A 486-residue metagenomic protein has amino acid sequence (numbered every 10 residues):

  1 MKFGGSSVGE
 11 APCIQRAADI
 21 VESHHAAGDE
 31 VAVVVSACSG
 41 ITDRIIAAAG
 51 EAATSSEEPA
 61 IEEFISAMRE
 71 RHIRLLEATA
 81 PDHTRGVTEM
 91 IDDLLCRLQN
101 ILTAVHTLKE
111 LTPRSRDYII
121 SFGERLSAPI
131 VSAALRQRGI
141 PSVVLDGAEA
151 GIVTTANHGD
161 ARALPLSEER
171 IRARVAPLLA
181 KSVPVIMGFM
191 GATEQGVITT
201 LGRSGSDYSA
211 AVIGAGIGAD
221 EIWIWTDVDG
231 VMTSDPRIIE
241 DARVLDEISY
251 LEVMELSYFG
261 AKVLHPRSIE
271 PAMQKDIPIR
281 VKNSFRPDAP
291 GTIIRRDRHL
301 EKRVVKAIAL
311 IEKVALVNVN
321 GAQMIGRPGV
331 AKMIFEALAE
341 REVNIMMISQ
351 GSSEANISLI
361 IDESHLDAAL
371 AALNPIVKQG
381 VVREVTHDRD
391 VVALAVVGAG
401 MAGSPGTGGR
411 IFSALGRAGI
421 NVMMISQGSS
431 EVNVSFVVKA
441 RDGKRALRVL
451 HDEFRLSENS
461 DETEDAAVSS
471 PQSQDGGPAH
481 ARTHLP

Functional and structural regions predicted by a protein language model:
M1-H265, I269, I360, V437-K439 (+4 more regions): Nucleotide/pyrophosphate-binding catalytic subdomain
A27, R138, K275, R341 (+1 more regions): Conserved dinucleotide-binding and phosphotransfer motif residues
E149-G151, R286, S429: Residue-level detector of flexible, active-site-proximal loop/helix-junction positions within diverse enzyme catalytic
I277, F285: Active-site phosphate/pyrophosphate-binding segments
R280: Conserved phosphate-handling catalytic cores of large alpha/beta enzymes
D288-P486: A conserved regulatory-domain signal marking ACT and ACT-like small-molecule sensing domains and adjacent regulatory
